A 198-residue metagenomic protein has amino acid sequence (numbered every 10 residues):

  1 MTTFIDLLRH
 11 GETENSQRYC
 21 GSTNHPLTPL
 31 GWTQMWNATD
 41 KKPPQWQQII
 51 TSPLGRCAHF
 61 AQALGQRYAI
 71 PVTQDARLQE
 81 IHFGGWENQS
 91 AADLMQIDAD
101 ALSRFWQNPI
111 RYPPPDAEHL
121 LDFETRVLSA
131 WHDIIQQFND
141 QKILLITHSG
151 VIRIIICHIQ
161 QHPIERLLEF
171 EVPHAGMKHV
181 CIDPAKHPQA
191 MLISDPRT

Functional and structural regions predicted by a protein language model:
M1-F4, T73, I81-D93, Q136-Q141 (+1 more regions): Acidic, low-complexity terminal tails and accessory targeting/binding regions of phosphate-metabolizing enzymes
F4-H10, L145-I146: Short, hydrophobic/glycine-enriched beta-strand segments
L8-Q74: Active-site-proximal alpha-helix that buttresses catalytic centers in soluble enzyme cores
E12, L54, Q79, G150 (+1 more regions): Short, glycine/serine-rich, charged loops/turns that create anion-binding and catalytic segments at active sites
T51-S52, T125, I146-T147: Short beta-strand scaffold positions
A63, I154-H158: Active-site signature of alpha/beta-hydrolase-fold catalytic machinery across serine- and Asp/Cys-nucleophile hydrolases
Y68-R126, C181: Phosphate-handling substructures
Q141-I152: A glycine-rich beta-strand to alpha-helix segment that forms a phosphate/ribose-binding loop at ligand/cofactor sites
